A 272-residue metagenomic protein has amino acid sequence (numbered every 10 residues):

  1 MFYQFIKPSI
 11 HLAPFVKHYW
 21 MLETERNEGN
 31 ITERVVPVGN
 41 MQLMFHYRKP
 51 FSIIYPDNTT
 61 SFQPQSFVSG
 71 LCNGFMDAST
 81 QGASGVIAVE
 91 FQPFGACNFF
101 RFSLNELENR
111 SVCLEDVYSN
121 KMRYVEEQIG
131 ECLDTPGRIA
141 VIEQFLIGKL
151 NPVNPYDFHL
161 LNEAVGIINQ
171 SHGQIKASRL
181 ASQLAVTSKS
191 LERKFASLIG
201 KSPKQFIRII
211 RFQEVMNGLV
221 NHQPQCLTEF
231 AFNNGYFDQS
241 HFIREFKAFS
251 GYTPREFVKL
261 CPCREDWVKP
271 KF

Functional and structural regions predicted by a protein language model:
M1-H172, K176-S178, Q183-S188, S202 (+4 more regions): Alpha-helical bundle regulatory/interaction domains
K176, K194-L198: Extended amphipathic alpha-helical scaffolding segments in membrane-proximal extra-membrane regions of membrane
S197-K201, E245-F257: A secondary-structure capping/hinge motif
Q205: Short, basic-rich loop-to-helix N-cap that marks the start of a DNA-contacting helix
